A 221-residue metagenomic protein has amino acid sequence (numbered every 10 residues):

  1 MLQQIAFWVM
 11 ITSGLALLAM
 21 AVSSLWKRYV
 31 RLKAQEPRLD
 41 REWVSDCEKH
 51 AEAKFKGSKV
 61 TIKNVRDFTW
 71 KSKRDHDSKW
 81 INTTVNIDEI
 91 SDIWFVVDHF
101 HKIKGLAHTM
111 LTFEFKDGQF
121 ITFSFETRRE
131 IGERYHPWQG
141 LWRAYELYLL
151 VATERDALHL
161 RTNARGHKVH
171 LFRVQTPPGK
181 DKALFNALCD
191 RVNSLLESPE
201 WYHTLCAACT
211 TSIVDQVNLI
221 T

Functional and structural regions predicted by a protein language model:
L2-I11: Feature marks short, highly hydrophobic, charge-poor N-terminal signal-anchor/signal peptide-like helices that anchor
L18-L39: Membrane-interface motif at the C-terminal end of an N-terminal transmembrane signal
E36-E52: Alpha-helical transmembrane signal-anchor/signal-peptide segments
F55-K59, E114-G118, T176-D181: A short, structured loop/turn motif at beta-sheet edges
V60, K71-V169: Glycine-rich catalytic cores of cysteine/serine-nucleophile enzymes that process amide/ester linkages in cell-envelope
E154-T221: Active-site nucleophile-His-acid catalytic modules used for acyl/amide transfer and hydrolysis across diverse enzymes
